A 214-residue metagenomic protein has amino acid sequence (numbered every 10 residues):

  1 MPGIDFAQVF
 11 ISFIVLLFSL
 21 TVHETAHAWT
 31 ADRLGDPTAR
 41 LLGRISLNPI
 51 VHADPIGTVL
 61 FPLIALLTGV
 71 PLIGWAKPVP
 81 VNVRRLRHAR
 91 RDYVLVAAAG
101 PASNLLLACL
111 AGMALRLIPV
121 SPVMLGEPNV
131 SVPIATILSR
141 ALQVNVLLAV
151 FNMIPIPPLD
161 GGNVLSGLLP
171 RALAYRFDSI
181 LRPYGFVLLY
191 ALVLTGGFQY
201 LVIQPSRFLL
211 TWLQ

Functional and structural regions predicted by a protein language model:
M1-Q214: Hydrophobic transmembrane alpha-helices and their immediate loop junctions in multi-pass integral membrane proteins
